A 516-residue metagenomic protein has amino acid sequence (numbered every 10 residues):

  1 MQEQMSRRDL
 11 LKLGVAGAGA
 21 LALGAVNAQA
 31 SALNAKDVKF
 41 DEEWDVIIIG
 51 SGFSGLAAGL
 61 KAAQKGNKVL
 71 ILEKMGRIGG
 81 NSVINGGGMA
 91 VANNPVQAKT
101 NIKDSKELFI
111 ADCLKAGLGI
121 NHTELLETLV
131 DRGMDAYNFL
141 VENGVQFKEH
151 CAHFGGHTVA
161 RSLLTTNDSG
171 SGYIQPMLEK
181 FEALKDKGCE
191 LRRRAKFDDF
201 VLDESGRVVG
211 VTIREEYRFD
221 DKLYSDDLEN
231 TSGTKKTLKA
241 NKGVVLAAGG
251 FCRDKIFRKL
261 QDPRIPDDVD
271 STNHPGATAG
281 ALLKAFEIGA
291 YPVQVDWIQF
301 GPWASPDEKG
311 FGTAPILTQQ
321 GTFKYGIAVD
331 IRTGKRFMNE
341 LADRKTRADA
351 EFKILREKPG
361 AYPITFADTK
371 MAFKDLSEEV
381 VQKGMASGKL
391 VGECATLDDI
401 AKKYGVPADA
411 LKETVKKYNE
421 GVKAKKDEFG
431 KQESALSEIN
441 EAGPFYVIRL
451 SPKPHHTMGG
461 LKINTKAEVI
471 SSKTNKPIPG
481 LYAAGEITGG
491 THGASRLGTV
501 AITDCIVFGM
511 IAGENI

Functional and structural regions predicted by a protein language model:
M1-A18: N-terminal secretory signal peptides and thylakoid transit peptides that target proteins across membranes
F40-G52: Beta1/beta-strand and adjacent pyrophosphate-binding region of the FAD-binding site in flavoprotein oxidoreductases
K65-S82: Glycine-rich FAD pyrophosphate-binding loop
R77-K99: Conserved N-terminal glycine-rich FAD pyrophosphate-binding loop of Rossmann-like flavoproteins
D131-K235, K255-F257, S305-P306, V422-A442: Conserved redox-cofactor binding core of oxidoreductases
F219-E308, F508-I511: Glycine-rich loop(s) and the adjacent beta-strand/alpha-helix scaffold that form part
L282-K284, Y291-V406: An anion/pyrophosphate-binding glycine-rich loop and adjacent beta-alpha core in soluble alpha-beta enzymes
A410-S495: A glycine-rich dinucleotide-binding beta-alpha-beta segment and adjacent secondary-structure elements that constitute
